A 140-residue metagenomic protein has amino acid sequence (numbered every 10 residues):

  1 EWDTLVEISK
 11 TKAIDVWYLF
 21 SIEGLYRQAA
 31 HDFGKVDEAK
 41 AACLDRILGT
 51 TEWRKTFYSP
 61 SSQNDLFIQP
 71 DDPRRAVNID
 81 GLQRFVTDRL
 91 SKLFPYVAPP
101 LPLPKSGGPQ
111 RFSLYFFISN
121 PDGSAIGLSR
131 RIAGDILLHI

Functional and structural regions predicted by a protein language model:
E1-I140: Class I S-adenosyl-L-methionine-dependent methyltransferase catalytic core
